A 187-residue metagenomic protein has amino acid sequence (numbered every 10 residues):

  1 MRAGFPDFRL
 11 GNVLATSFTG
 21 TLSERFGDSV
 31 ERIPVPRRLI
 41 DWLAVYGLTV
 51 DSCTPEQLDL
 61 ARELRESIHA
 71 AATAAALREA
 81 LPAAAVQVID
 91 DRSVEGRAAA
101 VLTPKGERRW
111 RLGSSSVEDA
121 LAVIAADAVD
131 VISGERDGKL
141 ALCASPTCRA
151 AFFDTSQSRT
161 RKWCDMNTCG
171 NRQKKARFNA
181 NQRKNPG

Functional and structural regions predicted by a protein language model:
M1-L142, R149, G187: Short helix-coil boundary/hinge micro-motifs
L48-D51, R172-K175, R183: Short C-terminal domain-edge/linker segments immediately following a structured domain
R136-L142, F152-T160, A176: Short conserved catalytic/interaction loops centered on acidic-Pro-aromatic/His motifs
L142-T147, M166-T168: Short, cysteine/histidine-rich loop/knuckle motifs that typically chelate Zn2+
C148-F153, C169, K174: Short functional micro-motifs and their immediate structural scaffolds
R159-G170: Cysteine-rich micro-motifs
N179-G187: Contiguous alpha-helical segments
